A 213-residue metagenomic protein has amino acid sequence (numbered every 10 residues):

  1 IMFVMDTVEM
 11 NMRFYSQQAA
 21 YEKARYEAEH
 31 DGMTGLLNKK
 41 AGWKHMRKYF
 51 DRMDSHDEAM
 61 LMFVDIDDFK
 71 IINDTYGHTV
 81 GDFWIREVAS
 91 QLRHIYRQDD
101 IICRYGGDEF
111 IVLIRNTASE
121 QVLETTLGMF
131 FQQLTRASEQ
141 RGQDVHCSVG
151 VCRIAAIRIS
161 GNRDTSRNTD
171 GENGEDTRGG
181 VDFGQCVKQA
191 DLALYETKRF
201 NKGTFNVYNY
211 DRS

Functional and structural regions predicted by a protein language model:
I1-E22, T165: Regulatory sensory/coupling modules that transmit signals to nucleotide-handling catalytic cores
R25-E29, N38-M60, D67-R97, C103-G107 (+4 more regions): Conserved long alpha-helical elements within nucleotide-processing catalytic cores of c-di-GMP signaling and class III
L61, F110, C147-V151: A structural signal for short, well-ordered beta-strand segments
L61-F63, V207: Core hydrophobic beta-sheet residues of small sensory/regulatory alpha/beta domains, primarily PAS-family
H78, E139, I154-S213: Catalytic-core segments of nucleotide cyclases and related cyclic-nucleotide turnover enzymes
A89-S90, V122-G142, C147-V149, R153 (+1 more regions): Alpha-helical scaffold within the catalytic cores of cyclic-nucleotide enzymes
I114, R153-I154: C-terminal beta-strand of the catalytic ATP-binding
